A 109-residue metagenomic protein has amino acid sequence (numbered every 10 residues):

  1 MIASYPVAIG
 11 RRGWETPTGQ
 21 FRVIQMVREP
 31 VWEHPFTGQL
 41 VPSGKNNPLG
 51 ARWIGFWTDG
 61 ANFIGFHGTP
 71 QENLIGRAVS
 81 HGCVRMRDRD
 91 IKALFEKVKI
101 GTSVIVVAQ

Functional and structural regions predicted by a protein language model:
M1-Q25, R52: Cell wall/extracellular polymer interaction/catalysis modules
P30-Q109: Exported/periplasmic cell-wall-interacting domains
